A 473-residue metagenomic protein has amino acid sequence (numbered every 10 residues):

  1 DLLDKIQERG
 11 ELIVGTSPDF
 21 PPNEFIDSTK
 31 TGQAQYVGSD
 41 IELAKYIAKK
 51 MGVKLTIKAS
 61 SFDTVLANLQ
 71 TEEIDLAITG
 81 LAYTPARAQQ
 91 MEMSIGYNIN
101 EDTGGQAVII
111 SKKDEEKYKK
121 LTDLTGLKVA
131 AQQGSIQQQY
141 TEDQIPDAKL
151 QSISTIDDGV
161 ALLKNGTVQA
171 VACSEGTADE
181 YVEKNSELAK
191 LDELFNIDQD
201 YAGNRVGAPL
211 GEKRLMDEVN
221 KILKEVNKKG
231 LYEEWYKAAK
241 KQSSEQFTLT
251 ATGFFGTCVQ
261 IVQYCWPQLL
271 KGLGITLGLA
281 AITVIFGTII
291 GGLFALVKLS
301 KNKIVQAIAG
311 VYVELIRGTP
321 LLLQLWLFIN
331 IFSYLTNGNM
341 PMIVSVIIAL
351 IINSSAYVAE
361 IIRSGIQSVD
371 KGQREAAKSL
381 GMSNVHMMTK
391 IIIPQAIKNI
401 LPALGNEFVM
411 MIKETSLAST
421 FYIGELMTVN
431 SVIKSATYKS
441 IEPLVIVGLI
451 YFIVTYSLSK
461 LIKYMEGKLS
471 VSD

Functional and structural regions predicted by a protein language model:
D1, E8, I136-I153, K190-L194 (+1 more regions): Ligand-binding clefts/hinges and TM-proximal coupling segments of bilobed small-molecule sensing domains
D1-G80, E314: Extracytoplasmic small-molecule ligand-binding "clamshell" domains of the periplasmic binding protein/Venus flytrap
I13-P21, Q33-K50, L81, G104-A161 (+1 more regions): Bilobed "Venus flytrap"/periplasmic-binding protein-like clamshell domains and structurally analogous long
I41, K45, K49, K54-D123 (+2 more regions): Acidic, polar ligand-binding/catalytic clefts
T64, L81-Q90, Y140-D143, D157 (+1 more regions): A ligand-binding cleft/hinge motif common to bilobed small-molecule-binding domains
I99-K112, D179-L223, S243-T252: Periplasmic-binding protein-like
K120-D123, S174, G211-E225, L231 (+1 more regions): Short amphipathic alpha-helical coupling segments at ligand-binding clamshell hinges and other catalytic/signaling
T248-D473: Transmembrane alpha-helices and adjacent helix-loop boundaries
